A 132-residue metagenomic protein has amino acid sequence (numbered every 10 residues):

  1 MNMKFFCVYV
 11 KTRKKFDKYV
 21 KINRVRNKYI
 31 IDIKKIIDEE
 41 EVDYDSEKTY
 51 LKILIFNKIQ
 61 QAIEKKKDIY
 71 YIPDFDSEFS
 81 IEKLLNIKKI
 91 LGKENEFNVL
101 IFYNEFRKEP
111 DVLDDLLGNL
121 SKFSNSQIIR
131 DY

Functional and structural regions predicted by a protein language model:
M3, K93-N98, F123-S126: Short glycine-/polar-rich loops that comprise or flank the Walker A/P-loop and associated switch/sensor motifs
K4-N23: Glycine-rich phosphate-binding P-loop
C7-Y9, I31, Y70-D74, L100-N104 (+1 more regions): Conserved beta-strand segments of the P-loop GTPase G domain that flank and frequently precede/overlap
T12-K15, I36-D38, F75-F79, F106-K108: Short acidic, S/G/P-rich loop/turn micro-motifs used as interaction or catalytic elements
Y19-Q61: Conserved substrate/cofactor phosphate-moiety recognition/catalytic segment in nucleotide-dependent phosphotransferases
T49-G92, I101: Glycine-rich phosphate-binding loop used to anchor ATP phosphates in small-molecule kinases, encompassing both
G92-E109: Conserved phosphate-donor/acceptor-positioning beta-strand/loop module used by diverse small-molecule
R107-Y132: Conserved GTP-binding G-domain of TRAFAC-class P-loop NTPases and closely related GTPase folds
